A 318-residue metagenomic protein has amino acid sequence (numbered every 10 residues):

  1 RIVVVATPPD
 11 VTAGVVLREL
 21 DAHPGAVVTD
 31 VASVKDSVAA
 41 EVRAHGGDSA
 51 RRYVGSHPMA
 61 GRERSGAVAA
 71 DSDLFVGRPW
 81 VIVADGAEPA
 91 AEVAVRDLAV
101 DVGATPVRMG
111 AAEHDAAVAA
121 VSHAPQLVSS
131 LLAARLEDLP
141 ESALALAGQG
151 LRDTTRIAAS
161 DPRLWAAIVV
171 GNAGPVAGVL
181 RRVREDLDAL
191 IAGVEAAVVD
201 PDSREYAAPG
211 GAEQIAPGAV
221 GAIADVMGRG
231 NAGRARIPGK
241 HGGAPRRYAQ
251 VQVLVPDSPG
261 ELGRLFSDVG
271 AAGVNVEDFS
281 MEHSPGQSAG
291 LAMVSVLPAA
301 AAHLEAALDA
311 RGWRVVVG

Functional and structural regions predicted by a protein language model:
V3-V4, T29: N-terminal Rossmann-like NAD(P) cofactor-binding module of classical short-chain dehydrogenase/reductase
T7-P9, S33, P58, D85 (+1 more regions): Short glycine-/small-residue-rich Rossmann-like dinucleotide-binding loops
V15-V68: Rossmann-like NAD(P)(H) cofactor-binding subdomain of soluble oxidoreductases
Y53, P106-V107, V315: Generic structural signal for residues in well-ordered beta-strands
L74-A159: Internal alpha-helical scaffold of NAD(P)-dependent oxidoreductase catalytic cores
P140-G230, V251: Interdomain hinge/lid region at the active-site interface of Rossmann-like NAD(P)-dependent oxidoreductases
A224, R229-G318: A conserved regulatory-domain signal marking ACT and ACT-like small-molecule sensing domains and adjacent regulatory
